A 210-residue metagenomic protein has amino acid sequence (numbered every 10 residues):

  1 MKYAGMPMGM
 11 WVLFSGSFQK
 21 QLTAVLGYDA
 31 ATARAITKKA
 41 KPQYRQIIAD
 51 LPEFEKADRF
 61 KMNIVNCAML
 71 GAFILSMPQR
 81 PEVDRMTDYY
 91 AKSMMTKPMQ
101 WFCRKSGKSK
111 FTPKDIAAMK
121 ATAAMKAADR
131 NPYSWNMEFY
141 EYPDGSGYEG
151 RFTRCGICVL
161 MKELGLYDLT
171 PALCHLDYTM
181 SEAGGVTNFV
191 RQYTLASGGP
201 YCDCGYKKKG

Functional and structural regions predicted by a protein language model:
M1-M77: N-terminal, charged low-complexity regulatory/assembly segments
L22, F73, M77, K126-D129 (+2 more regions): Hydrophobic, Leu/Ile/Phe/Ala-enriched alpha-helical segments that form helix-helix packing faces
V65-G71, L75-L164: Amphipathic interaction/junction segments at domain boundaries or subunit interfaces
A68, L176, G199: Short, well-structured alpha-helical interface segments that form or flank functional binding sites
N131, S197-G198: A short catalytic or substrate-binding loop motif that flags glycine-/basic-rich loops and adjacent residues that bind
E138-A196: Short, hydrophobic/π-rich interface segment
D144, K208-G210: Short acidic-glycine loop/turn motifs at beta-strand connectors
G198-K208: C-terminal edge-of-domain segments
